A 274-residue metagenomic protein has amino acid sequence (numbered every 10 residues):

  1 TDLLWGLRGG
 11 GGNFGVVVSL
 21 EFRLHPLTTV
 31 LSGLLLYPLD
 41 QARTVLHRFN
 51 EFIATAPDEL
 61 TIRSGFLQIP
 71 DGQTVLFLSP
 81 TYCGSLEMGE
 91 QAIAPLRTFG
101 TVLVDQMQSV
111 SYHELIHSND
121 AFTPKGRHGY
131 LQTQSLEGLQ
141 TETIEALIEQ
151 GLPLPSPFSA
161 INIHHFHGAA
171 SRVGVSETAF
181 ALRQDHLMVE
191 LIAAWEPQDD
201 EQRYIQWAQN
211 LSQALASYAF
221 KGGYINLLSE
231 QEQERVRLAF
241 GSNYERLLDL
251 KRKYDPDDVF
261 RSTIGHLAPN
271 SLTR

Functional and structural regions predicted by a protein language model:
T1-R274: Soluble FAD-dependent oxygen oxidases
